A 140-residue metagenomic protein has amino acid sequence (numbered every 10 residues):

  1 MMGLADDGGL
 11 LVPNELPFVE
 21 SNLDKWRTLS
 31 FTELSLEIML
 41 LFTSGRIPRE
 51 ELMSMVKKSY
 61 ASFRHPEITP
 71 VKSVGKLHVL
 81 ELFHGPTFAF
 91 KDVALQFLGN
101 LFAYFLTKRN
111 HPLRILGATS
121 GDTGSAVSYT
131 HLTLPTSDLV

Functional and structural regions predicted by a protein language model:
M1-D7: Charged, compositionally biased N-terminal leader segments and the immediate start of the first structured element
G9-F88: Small-residue-rich anion-binding loops in enzyme active sites
E81, G85-A103: Glycine-rich oxoanion-binding loops at beta->alpha junctions
D92, A118-S128: Short glycine/serine/threonine-rich phosphate/pyrophosphate-binding segments that cradle anionic phosphate groups
R109-A118: A conserved hydrophobic secondary-structure block that centers on an alpha-helix together with its immediately flanking
T130-T136: Conserved small/polar residues in nucleotide/adenosyl-binding loops
